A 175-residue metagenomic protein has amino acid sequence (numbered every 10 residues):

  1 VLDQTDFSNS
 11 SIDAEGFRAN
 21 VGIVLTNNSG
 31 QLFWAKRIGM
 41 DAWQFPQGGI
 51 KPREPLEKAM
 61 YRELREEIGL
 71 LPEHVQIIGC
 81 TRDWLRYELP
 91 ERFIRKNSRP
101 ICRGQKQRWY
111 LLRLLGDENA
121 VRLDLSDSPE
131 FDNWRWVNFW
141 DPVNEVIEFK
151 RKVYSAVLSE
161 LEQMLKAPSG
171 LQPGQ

Functional and structural regions predicted by a protein language model:
V1-G22, N28, R99-P100: Acidic, metal-coordinating catalytic segment for phosphate/diphosphate chemistry, firing primarily on the Nudix
V24, R53, A156-V157: A periodicity- and composition-biased signal for non-globular, repetitive helical segments
L25-N28, R37, L112-L114: Active-site beta-strand termini and strand-to-loop segments that position acidic
G39-D41: A conserved beta-turn-beta hairpin within the catalytic core of GNAT-like acetyltransferases that forms part
Q44-G48: A short gly/proline-enriched turn/hairpin at secondary-structure junctions
I50-E148: Unchanged
F139-Q175: Charged phosphate-binding loop/patch that engages nucleotide di/tri-phosphates or the phosphate backbone of nucleic
